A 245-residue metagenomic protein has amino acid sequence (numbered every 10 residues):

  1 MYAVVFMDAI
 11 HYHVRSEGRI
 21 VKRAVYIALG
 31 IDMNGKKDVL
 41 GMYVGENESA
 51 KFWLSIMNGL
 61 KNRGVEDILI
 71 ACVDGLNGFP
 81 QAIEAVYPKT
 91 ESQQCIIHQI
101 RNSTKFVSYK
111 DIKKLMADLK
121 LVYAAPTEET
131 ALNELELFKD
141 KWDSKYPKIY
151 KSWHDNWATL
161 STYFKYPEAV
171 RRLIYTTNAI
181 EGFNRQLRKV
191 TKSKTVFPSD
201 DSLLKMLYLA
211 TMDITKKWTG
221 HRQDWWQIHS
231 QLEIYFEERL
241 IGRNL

Functional and structural regions predicted by a protein language model:
M1-E17, V25, I70-C72, S92-I97 (+5 more regions): Conserved, well-ordered core segments of regulatory domains
M1-V73, N77, Q81, V86-K89 (+2 more regions): RNase H-like nuclease fold core
V4, K22, A50-L54, V73-P80 (+7 more regions): Amphipathic alpha-helical transducer elements in NTP-driven molecular machines
Y12, R19, L29, G41-M42 (+8 more regions): Flexible, active-site-adjacent loop/turn segments at secondary-structure boundaries
R15, Q81, K105, R185-R188: Active-site-proximal flexible loops/turns
K61, V65, E84-P88, S108 (+5 more regions): Hydrophobic/aromatic-lined pockets within catalytic cores
I70-N77, A82-D118: Conserved beta-strand -> loop -> alpha-helix junction used to position metal-binding or nucleic-acid-contacting
L121-L245: Acidic/histidine-rich catalytic cores and adjacent linkers of DNA breakage/strand-transfer/modification proteins
